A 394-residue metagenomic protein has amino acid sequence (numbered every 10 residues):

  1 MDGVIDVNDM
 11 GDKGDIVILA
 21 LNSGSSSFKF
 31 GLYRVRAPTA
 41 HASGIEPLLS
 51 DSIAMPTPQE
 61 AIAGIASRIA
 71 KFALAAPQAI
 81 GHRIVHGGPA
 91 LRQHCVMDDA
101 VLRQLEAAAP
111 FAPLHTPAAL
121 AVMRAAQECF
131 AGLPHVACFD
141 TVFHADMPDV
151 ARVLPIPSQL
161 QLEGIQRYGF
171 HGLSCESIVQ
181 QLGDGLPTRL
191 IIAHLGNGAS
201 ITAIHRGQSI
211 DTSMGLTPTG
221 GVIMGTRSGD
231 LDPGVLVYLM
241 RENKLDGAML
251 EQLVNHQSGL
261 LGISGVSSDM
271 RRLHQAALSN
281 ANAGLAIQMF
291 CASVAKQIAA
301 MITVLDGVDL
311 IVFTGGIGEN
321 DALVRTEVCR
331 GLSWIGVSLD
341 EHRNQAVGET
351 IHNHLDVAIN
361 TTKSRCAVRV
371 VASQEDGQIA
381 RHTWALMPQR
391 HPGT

Functional and structural regions predicted by a protein language model:
D6-D9, I18-Q59, G215: Short glycine-rich, Thr/Ser-proximal phosphate-binding strand/loop in the N-terminal lobe of ATP-dependent enzymes
I16-L21, A79-G81, V136, L190-H194: Short glycine-aspartate micro-motif
S23-G24, H82-G87, L195-N197, V308 (+1 more regions): Glycine-rich beta-strand-to-loop/alpha-helix junction loops that act as flexible
I69-A119, L133-V136, V142-L154: Short beta-strand-loop/turn "lid" adjacent to the catalytic site in phosphate-handling enzymes
F143-E242: Glycine-rich phosphate-binding loop of actin/hexokinase-like ATP-binding domains
H205, D211-D246, Q252, G315-H354 (+1 more regions): Catalytic phosphate/nucleotide-handling subdomain of diverse soluble enzymes
Q252, G259-I263, M270-V304: Adenine-nucleotide phosphate-binding core of ATP-dependent small-molecule kinases
G284, Q288-D309, G318-G393: Internal helix-turn-beta structural module
